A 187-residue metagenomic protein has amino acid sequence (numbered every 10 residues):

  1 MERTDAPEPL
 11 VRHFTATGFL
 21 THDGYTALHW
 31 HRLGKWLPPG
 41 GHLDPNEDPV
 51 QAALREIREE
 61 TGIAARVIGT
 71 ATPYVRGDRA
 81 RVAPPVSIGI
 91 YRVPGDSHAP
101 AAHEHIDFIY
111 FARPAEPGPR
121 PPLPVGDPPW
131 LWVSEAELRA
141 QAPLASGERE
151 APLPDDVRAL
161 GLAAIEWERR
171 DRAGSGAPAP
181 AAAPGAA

Functional and structural regions predicted by a protein language model:
M1-T17, A83: Acidic, metal-coordinating catalytic segment for phosphate/diphosphate chemistry, firing primarily on the Nudix
L10, G18, H98-A102, P121-L123: Short secondary-structure boundary/capping segments
H13, H31, H42, H103-H105: Histidine-centered active-site/metal-ligand motif
T17-F19, Y25-T26, I109-F111: Residues embedded in well-ordered beta-strands
H22-R79: Conserved Nudix-box catalytic region and its N-terminal flanking loop in Nudix hydrolases and closely related
G34-W36, A102-A187: Nudix hydrolase/Nudix homology domain
G62-P117: Active-site segment of metal-dependent pyrophosphate-handling enzymes, primarily the Nudix hydrolase catalytic core
